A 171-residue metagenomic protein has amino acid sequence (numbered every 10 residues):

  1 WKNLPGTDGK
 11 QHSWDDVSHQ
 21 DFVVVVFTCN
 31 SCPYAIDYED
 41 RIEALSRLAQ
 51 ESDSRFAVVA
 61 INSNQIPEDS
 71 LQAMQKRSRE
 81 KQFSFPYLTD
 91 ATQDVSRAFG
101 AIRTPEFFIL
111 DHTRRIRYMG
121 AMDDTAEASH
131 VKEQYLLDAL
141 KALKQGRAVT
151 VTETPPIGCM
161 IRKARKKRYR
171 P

Functional and structural regions predicted by a protein language model:
W1-D15: N-terminal "domain-start" segment that seeds a small globular fold
S13-D37, L140: Short active-site neighborhood of thiol/selenol oxidoreductases, capturing the structured segment around
H19-V23, D53-A57, F83-F85, H112: Loop/turn elements at helix/coil->beta-strand transitions in domains of secreted/extracellular proteins
I36-K81, A91-A98: Structural microenvironment flanking redox-active thiols in thiol-disulfide oxidoreductases
Q75-M119: Short, internal strand/loop/helix patches that form the active-site neighborhood or redox-interaction surface
I109-P171: Thiol-/selenol-based redox modules, centered on thioredoxin-like and closely related oxidoreductase domains
